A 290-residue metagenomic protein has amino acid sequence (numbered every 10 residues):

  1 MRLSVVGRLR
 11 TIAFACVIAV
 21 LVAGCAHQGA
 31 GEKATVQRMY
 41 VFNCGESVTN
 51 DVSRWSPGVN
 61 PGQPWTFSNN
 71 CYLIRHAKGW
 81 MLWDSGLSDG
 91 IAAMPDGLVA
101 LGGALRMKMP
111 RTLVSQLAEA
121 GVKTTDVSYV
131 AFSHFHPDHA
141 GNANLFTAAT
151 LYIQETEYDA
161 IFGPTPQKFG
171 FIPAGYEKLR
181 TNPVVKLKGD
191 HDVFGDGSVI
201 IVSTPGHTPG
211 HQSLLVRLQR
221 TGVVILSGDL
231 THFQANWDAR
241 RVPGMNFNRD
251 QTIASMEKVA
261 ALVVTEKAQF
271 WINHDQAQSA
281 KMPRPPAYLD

Functional and structural regions predicted by a protein language model:
M1-A13: Bacterial N-terminal signal peptides that target proteins for export
I18-V20, G24-S115, D126, T221-G228 (+1 more regions): Metallo-beta-lactamase
A30, K108-D126, Q154-S203, Q251-K267: Metallo-beta-lactamase
C44-G45, S85-S88, F135, T156 (+3 more regions): Active-site metal-binding loops of divalent metal-dependent hydrolases
P61-W65, V202-H207: Short Gly/Pro-enriched turn/cap motifs at secondary-structure boundaries
D89, L101-S115, S213-L215, R220-D290: Cap/insert and terminal regions of metallo-dependent hydrolase folds
A93-I153: Active-site metal-binding motif and surrounding structural segment of the metallo-beta-lactamase
F132, P137-A143, G210, A280-D290: Short, electropositive alpha-helical surface patch
